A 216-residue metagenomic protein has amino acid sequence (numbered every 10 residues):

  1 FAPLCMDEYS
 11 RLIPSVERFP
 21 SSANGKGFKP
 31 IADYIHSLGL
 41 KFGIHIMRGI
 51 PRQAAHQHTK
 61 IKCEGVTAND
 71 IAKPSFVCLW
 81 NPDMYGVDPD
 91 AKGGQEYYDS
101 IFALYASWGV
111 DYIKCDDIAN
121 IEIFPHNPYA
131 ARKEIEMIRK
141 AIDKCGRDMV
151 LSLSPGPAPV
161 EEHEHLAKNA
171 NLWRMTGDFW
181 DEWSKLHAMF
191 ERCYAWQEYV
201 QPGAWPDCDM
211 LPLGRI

Functional and structural regions predicted by a protein language model:
F1-N127: Aromatic-lined carbohydrate-binding/catalytic grooves of carbohydrate-active enzymes
I31, I35, A130-M149: Alpha-helix-loop-beta-strand connector modules within alpha/beta enzyme cores
H45-G49, Q53-A55, V77-C78, R139 (+1 more regions): Intrinsically disordered, low-complexity acidic segments that are enriched in bulky aromatics
E96, D143-I216: Glycan-recognition surfaces
S100-K140, L153, P206-I216: Active-site and adjacent substrate-binding regions of carbohydrate-active enzymes
